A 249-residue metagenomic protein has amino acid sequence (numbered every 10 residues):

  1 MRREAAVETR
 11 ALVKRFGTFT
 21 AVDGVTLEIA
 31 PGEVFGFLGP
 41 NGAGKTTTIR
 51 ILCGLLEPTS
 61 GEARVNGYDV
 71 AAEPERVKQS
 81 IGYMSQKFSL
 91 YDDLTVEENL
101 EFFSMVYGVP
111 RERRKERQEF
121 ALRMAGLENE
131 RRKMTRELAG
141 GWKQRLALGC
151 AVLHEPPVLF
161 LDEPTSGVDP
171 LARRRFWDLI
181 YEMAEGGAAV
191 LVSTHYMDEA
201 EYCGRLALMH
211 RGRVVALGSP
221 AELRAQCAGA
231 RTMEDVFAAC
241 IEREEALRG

Functional and structural regions predicted by a protein language model:
G61-A72, R76-V77: Conserved ABC transporter NBD signature motif
D93, M134-L138: Conserved ABC ATPase signature
E101, M105, P110-E130: Conserved ABC ATPase "signature" region
E155: Conserved catalytic motifs of ABC-family nucleotide-binding domains
L159-D162: Catalytic Walker B motif of ABC-type/P-loop ATPase nucleotide-binding domains
L217-G218: ABC ATPase "signature
